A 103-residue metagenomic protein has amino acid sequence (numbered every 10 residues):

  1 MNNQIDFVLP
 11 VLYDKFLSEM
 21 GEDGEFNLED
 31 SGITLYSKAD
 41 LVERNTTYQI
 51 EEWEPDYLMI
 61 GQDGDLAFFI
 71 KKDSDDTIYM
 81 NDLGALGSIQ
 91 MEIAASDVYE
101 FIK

Functional and structural regions predicted by a protein language model:
M1-F69, S74: A surface-exposed partner-binding patch
Y79-V98: A short, surface-exposed interaction/processing loop segment used at functional sites
